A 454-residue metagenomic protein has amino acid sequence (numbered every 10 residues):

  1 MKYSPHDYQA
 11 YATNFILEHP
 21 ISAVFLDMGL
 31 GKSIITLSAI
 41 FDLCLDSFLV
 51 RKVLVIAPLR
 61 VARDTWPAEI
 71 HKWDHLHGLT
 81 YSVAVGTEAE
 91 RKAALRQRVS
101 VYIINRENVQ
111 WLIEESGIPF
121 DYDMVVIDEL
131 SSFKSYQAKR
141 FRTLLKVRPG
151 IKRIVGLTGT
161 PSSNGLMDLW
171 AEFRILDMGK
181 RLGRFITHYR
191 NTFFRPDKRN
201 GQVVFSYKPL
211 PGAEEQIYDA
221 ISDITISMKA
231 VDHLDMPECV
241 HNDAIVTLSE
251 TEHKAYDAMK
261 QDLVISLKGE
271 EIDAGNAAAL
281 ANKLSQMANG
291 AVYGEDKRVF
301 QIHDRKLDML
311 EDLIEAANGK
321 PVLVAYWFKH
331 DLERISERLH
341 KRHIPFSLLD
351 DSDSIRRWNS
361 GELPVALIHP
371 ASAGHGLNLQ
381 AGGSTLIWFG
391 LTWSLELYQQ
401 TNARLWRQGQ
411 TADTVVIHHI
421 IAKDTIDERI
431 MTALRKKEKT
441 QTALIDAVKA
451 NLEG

Functional and structural regions predicted by a protein language model:
M1, E18, L30-G31, I35-L45 (+4 more regions): Conserved Helicase C-terminal RecA-like lobe
M1-F25: Conserved pre-motif I regulatory segment
M28-G29, I151-L166, R174: Conserved helicase ATPase motor motifs in RecA-like P-loop NTPase domains
I35, V50-K72, S163-D168, F328-K329: Conserved Walker A/P-loop ATP-binding site and its immediately adjacent core in helicase/helicase-like ATPase domains
V61-G86, L176-G179: Conserved helix-turn-beta segment of the N-terminal RecA-like "Helicase ATP-binding" lobe in SF1/SF2 helicases
I103-D121, A138-K152, G156, L182-V299 (+4 more regions): Inter-lobe coupling linker of SF2 helicases/translocases
Q110-E115, N164-L166, L332-S336, I355-N359 (+1 more regions): SF2 helicase motor core recognition
W393-G454: A conserved SF2-helicase RecA2
